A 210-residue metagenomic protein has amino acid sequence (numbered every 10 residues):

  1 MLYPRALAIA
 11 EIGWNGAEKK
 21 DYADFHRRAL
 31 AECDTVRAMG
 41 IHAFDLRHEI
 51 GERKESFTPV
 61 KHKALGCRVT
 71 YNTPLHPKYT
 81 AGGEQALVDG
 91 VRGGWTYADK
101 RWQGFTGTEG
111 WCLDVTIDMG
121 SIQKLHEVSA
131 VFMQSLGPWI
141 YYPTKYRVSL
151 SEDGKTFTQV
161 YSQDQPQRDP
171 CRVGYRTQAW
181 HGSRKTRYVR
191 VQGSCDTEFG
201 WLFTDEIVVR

Functional and structural regions predicted by a protein language model:
M1-P77, T186: Substrate-binding groove of N-acetylhexosamine-processing glycoside hydrolases
P4-R5, A10-I12, A17, R28 (+4 more regions): Surface-exposed loop/turn and secondary-structure junction residues enriched for glycine/proline
L7, H26-A29, L75, G83 (+4 more regions): Generic alpha-helical secondary structure signal
D34, E84-V88, A98: N-terminal hydrophobic or amphipathic segments with adjacent small-residue motifs that include Sec signal peptides
H42-G93, M133-Q134, Y142, R172-W180 (+2 more regions): Mature N-terminal, pre-catalytic/accessory segment of carbohydrate-active enzymes
T73, E152, D164: Residues at the C-termini of beta-strands that transition into short coil/loop
W95-Y161, R172-R210: Aromatic, loop-rich ligand-recognition surfaces of beta-strand-rich domains
Q165-D169: Surface-exposed loop and turn segments in beta-propeller and other repeat-based domains that flank or scaffold
